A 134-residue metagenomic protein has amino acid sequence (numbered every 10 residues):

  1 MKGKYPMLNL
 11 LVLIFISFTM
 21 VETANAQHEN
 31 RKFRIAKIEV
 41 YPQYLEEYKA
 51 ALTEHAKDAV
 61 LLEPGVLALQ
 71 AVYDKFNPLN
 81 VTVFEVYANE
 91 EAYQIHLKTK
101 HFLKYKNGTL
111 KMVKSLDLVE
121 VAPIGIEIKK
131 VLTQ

Functional and structural regions predicted by a protein language model:
M1-L11: Bacterial N-terminal signal peptides that target proteins for export
Y5-P6, T23-K32, Q70-N77, K106-Q134: Glycine-rich beta-strand-turn "strand-cap" elements at beta-sheet edges
N9-T19: Bacterial N-terminal signal peptides
H28, D58-A68, V86-E120: An amphipathic, aromatic/His-enriched active-site/gating alpha helix that lines ligand/cofactor pockets
R31-E39, A68-L97: Short, well-ordered beta-strand segments in beta-rich or mixed alpha/beta enzyme and ligand-binding folds
K32-L62: N-terminal targeting signals for Sec/Tat export/insertion, comprising classic cleavable signal peptides
Q43, E54, F76-P78, A88 (+3 more regions): Short alpha-helical
